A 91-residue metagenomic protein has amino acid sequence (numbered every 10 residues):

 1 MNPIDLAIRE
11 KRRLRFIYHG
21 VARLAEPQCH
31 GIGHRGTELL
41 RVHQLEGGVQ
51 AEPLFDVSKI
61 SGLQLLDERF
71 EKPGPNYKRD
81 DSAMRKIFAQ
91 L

Functional and structural regions predicted by a protein language model:
M1-L91: Core beta-strand-centered patch of the WYL/Sm-like small regulatory domain
